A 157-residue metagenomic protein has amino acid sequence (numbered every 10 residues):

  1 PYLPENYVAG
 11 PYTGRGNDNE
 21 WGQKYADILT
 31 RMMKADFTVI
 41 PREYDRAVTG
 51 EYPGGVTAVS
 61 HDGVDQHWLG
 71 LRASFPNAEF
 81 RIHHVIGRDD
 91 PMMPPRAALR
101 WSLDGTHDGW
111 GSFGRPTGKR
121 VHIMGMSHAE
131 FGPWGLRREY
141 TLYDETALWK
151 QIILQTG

Functional and structural regions predicted by a protein language model:
P1-G157: C-terminal and inter-domain tail/linker signature
